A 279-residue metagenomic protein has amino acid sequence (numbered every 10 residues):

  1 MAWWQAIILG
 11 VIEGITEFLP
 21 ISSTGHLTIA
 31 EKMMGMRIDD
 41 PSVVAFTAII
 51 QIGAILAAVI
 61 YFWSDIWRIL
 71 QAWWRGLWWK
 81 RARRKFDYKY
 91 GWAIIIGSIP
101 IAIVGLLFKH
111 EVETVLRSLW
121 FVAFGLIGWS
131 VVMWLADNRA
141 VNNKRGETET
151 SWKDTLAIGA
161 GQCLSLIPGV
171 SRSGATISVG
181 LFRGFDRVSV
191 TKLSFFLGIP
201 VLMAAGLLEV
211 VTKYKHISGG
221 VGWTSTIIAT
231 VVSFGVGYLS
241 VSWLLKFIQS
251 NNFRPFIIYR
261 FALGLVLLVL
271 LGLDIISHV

Functional and structural regions predicted by a protein language model:
M1-V279: Multi-pass membrane proteins that catalyze or facilitate reactions on polyprenyl-/lipid-phosphate substrates and their
